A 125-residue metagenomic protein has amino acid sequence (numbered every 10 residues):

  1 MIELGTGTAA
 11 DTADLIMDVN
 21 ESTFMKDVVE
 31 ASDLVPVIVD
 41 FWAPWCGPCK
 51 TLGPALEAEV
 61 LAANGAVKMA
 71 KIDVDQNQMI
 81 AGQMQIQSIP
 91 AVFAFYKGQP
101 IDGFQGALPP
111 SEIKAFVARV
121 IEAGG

Functional and structural regions predicted by a protein language model:
M1-G65, Q78-M79, Q83-Q85, I89-A91 (+1 more regions): Proteins that catalyze or organize thiol-disulfide redox chemistry and the adjacent proteostasis machinery handling
